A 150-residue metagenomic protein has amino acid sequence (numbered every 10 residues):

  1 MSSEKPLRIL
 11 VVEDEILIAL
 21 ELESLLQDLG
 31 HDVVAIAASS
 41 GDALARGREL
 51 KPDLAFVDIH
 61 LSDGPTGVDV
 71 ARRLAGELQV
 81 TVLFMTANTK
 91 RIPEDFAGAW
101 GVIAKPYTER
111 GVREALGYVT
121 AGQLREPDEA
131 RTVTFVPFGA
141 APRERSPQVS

Functional and structural regions predicted by a protein language model:
E13: Conserved acidic carboxylate
I16-A35: Two-component/phosphorelay signaling modules centered on CheY-like receiver
I36-L54: Acidic, metal-coordinating helix/loop segments flanking the phosphotransfer/catalytic sites of two-component signaling
D58-I59: Active-site residues of response regulator receiver
P65-V80: Short amphipathic alpha-helix used as the core "switch/output" element in two-component signaling
M85-T86: Hydrophobic/aromatic residues positioned on beta-strands within the core alpha/beta folds
K105: A Lys-centered signature of the CheY-like receiver
E114-G117, Q123-S150: CheY-like receiver
